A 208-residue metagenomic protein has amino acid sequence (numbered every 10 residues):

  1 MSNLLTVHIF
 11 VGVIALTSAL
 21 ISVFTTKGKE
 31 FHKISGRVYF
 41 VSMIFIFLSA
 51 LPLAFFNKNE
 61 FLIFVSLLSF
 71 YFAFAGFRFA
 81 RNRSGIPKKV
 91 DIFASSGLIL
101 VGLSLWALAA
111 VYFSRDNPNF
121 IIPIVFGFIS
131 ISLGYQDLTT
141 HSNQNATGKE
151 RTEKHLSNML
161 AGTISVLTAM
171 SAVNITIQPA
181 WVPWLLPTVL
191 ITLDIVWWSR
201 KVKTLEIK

Functional and structural regions predicted by a protein language model:
M1-K208: Alpha-helical membrane insertion/targeting regions
